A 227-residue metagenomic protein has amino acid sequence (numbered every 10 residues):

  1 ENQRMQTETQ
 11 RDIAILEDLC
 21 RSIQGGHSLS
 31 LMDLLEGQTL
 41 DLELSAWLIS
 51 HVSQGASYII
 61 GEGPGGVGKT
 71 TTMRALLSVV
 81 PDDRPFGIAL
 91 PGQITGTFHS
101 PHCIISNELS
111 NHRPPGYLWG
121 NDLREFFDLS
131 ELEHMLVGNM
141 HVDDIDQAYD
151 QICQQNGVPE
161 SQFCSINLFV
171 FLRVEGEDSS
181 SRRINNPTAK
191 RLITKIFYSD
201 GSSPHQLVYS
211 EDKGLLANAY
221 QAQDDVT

Functional and structural regions predicted by a protein language model:
E1-I15, L34, S78-P81, D122 (+2 more regions): Compositionally biased, intrinsically disordered low-complexity regions enriched in charged/polar residues
E1-S57: P-loop NTP-binding catalytic core
R21, A75, I94, M135 (+2 more regions): Hydrophobic transmembrane signal anchors and adjacent membrane-proximal interface regions, especially in viral
G25-L29, D128-L132, Y209-L215: Short acidic (Asp/Glu) and glycine-rich catalytic loops that position anionic groups and cofactors
H27-S28, I145, K190: Alpha-helix initiation and N-capping motif
S45, V52-V67, T71-V174: Switch/coupling sub-region of P-loop NTPases
L168, L172-T227: Conserved P-loop NTPase
